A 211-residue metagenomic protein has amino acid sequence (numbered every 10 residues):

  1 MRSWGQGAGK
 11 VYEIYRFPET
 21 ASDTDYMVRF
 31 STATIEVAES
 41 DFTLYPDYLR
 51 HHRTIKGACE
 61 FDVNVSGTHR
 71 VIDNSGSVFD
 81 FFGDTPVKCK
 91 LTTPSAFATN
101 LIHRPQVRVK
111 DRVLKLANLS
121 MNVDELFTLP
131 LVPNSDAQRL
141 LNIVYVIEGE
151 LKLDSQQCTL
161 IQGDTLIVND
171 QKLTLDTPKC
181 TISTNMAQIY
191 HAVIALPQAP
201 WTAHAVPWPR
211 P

Functional and structural regions predicted by a protein language model:
M1-P211: Jelly-roll (double-stranded beta-helix
